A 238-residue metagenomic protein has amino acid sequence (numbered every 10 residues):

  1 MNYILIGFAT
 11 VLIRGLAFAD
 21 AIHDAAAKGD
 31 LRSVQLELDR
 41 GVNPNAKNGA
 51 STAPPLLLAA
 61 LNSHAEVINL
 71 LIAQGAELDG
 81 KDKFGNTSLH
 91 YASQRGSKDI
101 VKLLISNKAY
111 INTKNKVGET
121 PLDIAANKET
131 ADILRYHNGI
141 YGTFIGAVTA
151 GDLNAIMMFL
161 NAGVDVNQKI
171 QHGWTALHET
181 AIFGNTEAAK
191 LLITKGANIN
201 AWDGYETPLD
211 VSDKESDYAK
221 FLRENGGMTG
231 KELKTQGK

Functional and structural regions predicted by a protein language model:
I4-I13: Sec-dependent N-terminal signal peptides
G15-D24, N107, A126-A150, M158 (+2 more regions): Ankyrin-repeat-protein effector appendages
F18-D24, K47-P55, K81-T87, K114-T120 (+4 more regions): Ankyrin-repeat boundary/"N-cap" motif
F18-L36: N-terminal leader/linker segments that initiate helical-solenoid repeat arrays
D24-G29, L58-H64, Y91-S97, I124-K128 (+3 more regions): Ankyrin repeat A-helix N-terminal signature
L38-N43, N69-E77, L103-Y110, R135-G139 (+3 more regions): Ankyrin repeat domain, specifically the short helix-to-loop turn at the C-terminus of the second helix of each repeat
D39-Q74, Q171, H178: N-terminal, post-signal-peptide region of Sec/Tat-exported proteins
